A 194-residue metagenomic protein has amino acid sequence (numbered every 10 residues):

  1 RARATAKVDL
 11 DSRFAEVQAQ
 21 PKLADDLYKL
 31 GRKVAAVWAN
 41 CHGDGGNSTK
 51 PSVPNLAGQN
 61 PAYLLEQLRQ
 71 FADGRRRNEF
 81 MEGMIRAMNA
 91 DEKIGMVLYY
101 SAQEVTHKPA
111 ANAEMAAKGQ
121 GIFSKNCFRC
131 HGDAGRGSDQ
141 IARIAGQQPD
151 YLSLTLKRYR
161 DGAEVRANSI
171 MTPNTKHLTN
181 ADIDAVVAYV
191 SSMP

Functional and structural regions predicted by a protein language model:
R1-R13, R86-K108, D150, N174-P194: C-terminal capping alpha-helices of c-type cytochrome domains
R3-A35, T49-K50, S101-I122, Q140-A142: Electrostatic cytochrome c docking/interface patches
D26, L30-K33, Y63, F80-G83 (+8 more regions): Extracytoplasmic/secreted proteins, especially bacterial periplasmic and envelope-associated proteins
V34-W38, G45, N60, E92 (+4 more regions): Short pre-active-site segment immediately N-terminal to redox-active cysteine/selenocysteine motifs in thiol-based
W38-G45, M96, G119, F123-D133 (+2 more regions): The canonical Cys-X-X-Cys-His
D44, D73-G74, A102-T106, D133 (+2 more regions): Generic structural signal for alpha-helix termini and adjacent loop/cap motifs
G46-R77, E82-A87, Q120, R136-D161 (+1 more regions): Gly/Gly-Pro-rich "capping" loops immediately C-terminal to redox-active cysteine motifs in periplasmic/lumenal
F71, Y99-Y100, F123, Y159 (+1 more regions): Conserved hydrophobic/aromatic "anchor" residues that stabilize well-ordered secondary structure elements
